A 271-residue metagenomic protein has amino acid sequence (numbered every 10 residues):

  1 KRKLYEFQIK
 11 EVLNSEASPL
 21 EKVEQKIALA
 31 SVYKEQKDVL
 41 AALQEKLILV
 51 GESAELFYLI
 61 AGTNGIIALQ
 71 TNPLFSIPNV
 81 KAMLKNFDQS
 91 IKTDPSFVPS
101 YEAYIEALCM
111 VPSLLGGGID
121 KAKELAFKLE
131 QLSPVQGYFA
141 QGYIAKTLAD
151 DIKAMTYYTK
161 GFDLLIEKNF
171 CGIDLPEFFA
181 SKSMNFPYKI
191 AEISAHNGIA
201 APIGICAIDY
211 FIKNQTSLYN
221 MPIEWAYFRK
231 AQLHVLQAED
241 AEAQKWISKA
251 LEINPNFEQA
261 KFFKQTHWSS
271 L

Functional and structural regions predicted by a protein language model:
K1-A41, L47-I48, E55-G62, L271: N-terminal leader/linker segments that initiate helical-solenoid repeat arrays
Y5, V39-A42, S76, M83 (+4 more regions): Single-residue signature of alpha-solenoid repeat helices
Q8, A42-E45, N79, N86 (+6 more regions): Alpha-helical solenoid repeat scaffolds, predominantly canonical TPR units
V12, K46, Q89-S90, K128-L129 (+3 more regions): Canonical positions in the second alpha-helix
S15, L49, T93, Q131-L132 (+4 more regions): Structural marker of alpha-solenoid helical repeat scaffolds
S15-A30, E52-T71, P95-M110, S133-A149 (+2 more regions): Amphipathic alpha-helical repeat scaffolds of TPR domains
Y33, I67, V111, G116 (+4 more regions): Structural motif corresponding to the intra-repeat A-B loop/turn of tetratricopeptide repeats
S181-F186, P202, C206-A207, S217-E224 (+3 more regions): Terminal, low-structured helical/coil segments at or just beyond the last alpha-helical repeat
